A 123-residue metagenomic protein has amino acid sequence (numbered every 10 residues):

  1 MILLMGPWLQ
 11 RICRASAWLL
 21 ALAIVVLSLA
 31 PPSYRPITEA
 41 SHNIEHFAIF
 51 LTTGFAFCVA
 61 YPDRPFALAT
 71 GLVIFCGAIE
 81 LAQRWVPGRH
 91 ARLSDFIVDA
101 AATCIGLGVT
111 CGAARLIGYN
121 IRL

Functional and structural regions predicted by a protein language model:
M1-F96, A100, C104-L123: Bulky hydrophobic segments
